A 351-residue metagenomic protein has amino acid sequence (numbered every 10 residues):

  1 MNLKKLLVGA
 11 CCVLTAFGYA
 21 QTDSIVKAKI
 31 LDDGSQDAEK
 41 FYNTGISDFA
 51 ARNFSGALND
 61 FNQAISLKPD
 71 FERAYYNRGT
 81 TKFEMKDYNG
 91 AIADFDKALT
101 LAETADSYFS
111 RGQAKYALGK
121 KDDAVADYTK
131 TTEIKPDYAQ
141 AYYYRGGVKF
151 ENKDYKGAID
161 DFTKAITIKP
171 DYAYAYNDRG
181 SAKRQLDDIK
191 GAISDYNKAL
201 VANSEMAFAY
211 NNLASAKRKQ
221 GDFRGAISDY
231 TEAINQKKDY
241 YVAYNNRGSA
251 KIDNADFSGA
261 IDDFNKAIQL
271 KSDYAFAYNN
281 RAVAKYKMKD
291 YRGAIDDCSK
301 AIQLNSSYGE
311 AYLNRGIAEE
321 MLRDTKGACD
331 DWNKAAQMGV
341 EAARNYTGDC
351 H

Functional and structural regions predicted by a protein language model:
N2-H351: Alpha-helical tetratricopeptide repeat
